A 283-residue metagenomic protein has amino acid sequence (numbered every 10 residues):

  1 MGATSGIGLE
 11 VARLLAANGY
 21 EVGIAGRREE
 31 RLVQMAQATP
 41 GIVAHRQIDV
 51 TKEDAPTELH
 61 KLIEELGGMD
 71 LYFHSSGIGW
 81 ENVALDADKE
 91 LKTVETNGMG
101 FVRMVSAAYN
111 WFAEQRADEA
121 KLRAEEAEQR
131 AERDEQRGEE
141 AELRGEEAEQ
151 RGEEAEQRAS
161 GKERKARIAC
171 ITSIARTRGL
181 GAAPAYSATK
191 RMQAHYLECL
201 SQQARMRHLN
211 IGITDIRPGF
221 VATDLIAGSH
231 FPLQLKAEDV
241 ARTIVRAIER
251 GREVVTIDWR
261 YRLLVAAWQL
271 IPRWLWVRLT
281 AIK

Functional and structural regions predicted by a protein language model:
T4-S5: Conserved glycine-rich cofactor-binding loop
T39-D54: Rossmann-fold cofactor-recognition segment
S75-E81: Conserved NAD(P)H cofactor-binding loop of Rossmann-fold oxidoreductase domains
N82-E95: Short alpha-helical oligomerization interface
V105, T189: Active-site helix of classical SDR
S173: Residue(s) in the substrate-gating loop at a strand-loop-helix junction that position the organic substrate next
D215, A227-V265: C-terminal helical subdomain
